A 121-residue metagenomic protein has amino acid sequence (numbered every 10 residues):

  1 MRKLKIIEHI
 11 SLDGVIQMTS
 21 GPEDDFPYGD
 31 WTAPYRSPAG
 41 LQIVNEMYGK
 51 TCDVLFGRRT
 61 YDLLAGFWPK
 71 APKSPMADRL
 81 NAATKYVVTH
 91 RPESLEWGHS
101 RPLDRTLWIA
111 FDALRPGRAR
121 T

Functional and structural regions predicted by a protein language model:
M1-T121: Portal/gating segments that form or line small-molecule/metal binding sites
